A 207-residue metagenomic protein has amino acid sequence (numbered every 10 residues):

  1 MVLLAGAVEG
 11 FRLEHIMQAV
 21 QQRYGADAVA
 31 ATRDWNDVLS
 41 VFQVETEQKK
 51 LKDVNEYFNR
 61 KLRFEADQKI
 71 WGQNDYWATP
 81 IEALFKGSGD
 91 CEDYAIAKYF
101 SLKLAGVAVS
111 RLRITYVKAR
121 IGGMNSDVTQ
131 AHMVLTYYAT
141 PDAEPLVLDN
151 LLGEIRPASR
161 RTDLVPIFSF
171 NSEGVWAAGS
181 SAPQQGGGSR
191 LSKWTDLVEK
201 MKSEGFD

Functional and structural regions predicted by a protein language model:
L4-D207: A structural boundary/capping signal
